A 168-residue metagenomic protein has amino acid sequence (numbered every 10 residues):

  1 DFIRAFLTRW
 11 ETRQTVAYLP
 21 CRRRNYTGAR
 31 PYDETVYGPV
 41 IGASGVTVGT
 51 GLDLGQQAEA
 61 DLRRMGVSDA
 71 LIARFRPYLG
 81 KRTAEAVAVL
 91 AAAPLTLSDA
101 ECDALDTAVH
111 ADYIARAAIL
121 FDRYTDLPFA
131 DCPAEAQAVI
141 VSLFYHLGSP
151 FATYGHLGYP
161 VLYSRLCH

Functional and structural regions predicted by a protein language model:
D1-Q137: Acidic, aromatic-lined catalytic clefts of primarily extracellular/periplasmic carbohydrate-active enzymes that remodel
F2, G148-H168: Long, amphipathic alpha-helical surface segments
G42, V46-V48, Y145, A152-G155: Generic detector of intrinsically disordered, low-complexity, polar/charged segments
D131-T153: Hydrophobic/aromatic-rich, well-ordered segments within soluble, folded domains that form packed cores
